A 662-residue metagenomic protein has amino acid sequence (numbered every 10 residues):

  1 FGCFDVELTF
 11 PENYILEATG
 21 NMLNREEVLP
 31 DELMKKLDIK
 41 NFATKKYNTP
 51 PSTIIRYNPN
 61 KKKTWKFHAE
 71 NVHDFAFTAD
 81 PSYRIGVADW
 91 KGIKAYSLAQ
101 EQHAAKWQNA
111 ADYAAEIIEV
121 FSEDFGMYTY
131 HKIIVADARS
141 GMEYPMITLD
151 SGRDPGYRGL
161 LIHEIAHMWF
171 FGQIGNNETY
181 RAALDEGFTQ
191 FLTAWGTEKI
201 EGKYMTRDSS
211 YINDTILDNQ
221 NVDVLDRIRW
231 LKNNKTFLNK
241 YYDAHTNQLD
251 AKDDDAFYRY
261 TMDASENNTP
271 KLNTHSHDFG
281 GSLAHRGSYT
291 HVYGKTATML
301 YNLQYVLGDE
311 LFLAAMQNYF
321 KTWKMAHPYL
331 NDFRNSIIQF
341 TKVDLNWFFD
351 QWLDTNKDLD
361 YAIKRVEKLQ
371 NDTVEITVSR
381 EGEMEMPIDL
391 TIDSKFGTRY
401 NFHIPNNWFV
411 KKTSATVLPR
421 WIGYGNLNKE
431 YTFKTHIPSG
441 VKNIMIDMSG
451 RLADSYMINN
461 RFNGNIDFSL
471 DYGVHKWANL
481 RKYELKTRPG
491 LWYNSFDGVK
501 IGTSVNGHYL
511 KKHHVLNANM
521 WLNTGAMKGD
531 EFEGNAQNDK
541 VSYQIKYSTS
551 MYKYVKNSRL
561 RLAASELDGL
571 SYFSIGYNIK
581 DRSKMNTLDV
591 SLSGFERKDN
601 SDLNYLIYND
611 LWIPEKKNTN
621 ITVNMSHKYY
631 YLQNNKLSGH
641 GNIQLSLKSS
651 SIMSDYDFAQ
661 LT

Functional and structural regions predicted by a protein language model:
F1-E116, V120-Y128, T290, L307 (+9 more regions): Acidic/His-enriched low-complexity segments
F10, L307, T341, Y509-K511 (+3 more regions): Outer-membrane beta-barrel strand-turn architecture
E17-A18, L345-N346, L359-M448: Beta-strand-rich binding/interaction modules
I39-R56, K412-L427, G534-A536: Surface-exposed intrinsically disordered loops and tails
F67, Y96-E385, T391-T398: Hydrophobic alpha-helical and helix-loop surface patches within well-folded domains that function as non-catalytic
T398, F433-H436, D447-K553, N609-S638: Outer-membrane beta-barrel initiation region
G490-V499, S504, N557-T662: Transmembrane beta-strand segments of outer-membrane beta-barrel domains in Gram-negative and organellar OMPs
